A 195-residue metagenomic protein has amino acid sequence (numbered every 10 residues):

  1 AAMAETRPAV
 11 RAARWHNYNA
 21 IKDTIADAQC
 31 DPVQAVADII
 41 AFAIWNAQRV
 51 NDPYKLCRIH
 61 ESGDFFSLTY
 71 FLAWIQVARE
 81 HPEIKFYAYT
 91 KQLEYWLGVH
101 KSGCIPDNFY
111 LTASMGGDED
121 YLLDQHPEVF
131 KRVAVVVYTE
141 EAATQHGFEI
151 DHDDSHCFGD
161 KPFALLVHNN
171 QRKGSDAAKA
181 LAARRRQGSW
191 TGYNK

Functional and structural regions predicted by a protein language model:
A1-K195: Class I S-adenosyl-L-methionine
